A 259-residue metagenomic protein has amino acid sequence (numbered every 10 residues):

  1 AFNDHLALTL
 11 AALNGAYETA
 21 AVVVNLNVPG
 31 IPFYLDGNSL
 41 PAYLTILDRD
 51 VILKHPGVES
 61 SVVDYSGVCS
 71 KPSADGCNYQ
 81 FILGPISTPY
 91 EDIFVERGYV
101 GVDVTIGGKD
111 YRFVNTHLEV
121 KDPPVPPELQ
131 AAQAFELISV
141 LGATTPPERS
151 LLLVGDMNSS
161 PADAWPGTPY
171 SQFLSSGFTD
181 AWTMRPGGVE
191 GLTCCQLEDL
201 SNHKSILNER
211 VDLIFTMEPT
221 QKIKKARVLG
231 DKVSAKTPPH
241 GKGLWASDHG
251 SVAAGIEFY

Functional and structural regions predicted by a protein language model:
A1-R112, T116-L118, K225-G230: Structured beta-strand-rich core segments of catalytic domains in phosphoester-bond hydrolases
F2-T9, R49, Q130-Q133, L137 (+2 more regions): Stable alpha-helical elements in mature extracytoplasmic
A21, V102, Q133-L137, L141: Generic hydrophobic alpha-helical segments
N27-P29, H117-E119, M157-S160, R185-G187: Catalytic metal-binding/acid-base residues of hydrolase active sites
V58-D64, K71, V125, S139-L152 (+1 more regions): Metal-dependent phosphoester-hydrolase catalytic domains
I93-E96, P127-A132: Conserved phosphate-coordination/catalytic loops
R112-T116, L151-D156: Short, conserved beta-strand edge motifs with alternating hydrophobic and charged residues
K121-P127: Second-shell loop/turn segments in exported
